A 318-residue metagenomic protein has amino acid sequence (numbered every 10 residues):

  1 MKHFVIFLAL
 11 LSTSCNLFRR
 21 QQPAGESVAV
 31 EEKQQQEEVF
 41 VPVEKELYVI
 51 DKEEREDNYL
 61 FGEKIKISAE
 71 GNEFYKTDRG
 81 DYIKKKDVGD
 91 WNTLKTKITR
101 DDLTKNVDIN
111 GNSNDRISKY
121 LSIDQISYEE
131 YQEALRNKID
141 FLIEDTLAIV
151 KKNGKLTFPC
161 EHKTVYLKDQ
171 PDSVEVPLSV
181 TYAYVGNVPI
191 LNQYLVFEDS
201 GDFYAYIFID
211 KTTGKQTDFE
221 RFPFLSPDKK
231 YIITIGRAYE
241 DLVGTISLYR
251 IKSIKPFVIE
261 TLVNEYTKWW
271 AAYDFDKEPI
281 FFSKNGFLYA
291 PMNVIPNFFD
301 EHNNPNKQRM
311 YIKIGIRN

Functional and structural regions predicted by a protein language model:
M1-S27: Bacterial Sec-dependent N-terminal signal peptides
Q22-R79, K86-D87, K95, K163-S173: Beta-loop motif signature
G89-E198: Terminal domain-start segments
K155-V174, G201-D218, S247-E265, N303-N318: Surface-exposed loop/turn elements that mediate protein-protein interactions on large endomembrane-trafficking
G186-I190, P223-Y231, I280-L288: Blade-terminus and WD-like Trp-Asp/Gly-His loop motifs, strongest in beta-propeller folds
V196-G201, T234-E240, T245, P291-P296: Beta-strand C-termini and the immediately following turn/loop, strongest in propeller blades
F208, T213-L242: Mid-length scaffold segments of soluble, non-membrane domains
T261-D276: Conserved blade-ending motifs and adjacent loop-strand segments that build the rim/top face of beta-propeller domains
